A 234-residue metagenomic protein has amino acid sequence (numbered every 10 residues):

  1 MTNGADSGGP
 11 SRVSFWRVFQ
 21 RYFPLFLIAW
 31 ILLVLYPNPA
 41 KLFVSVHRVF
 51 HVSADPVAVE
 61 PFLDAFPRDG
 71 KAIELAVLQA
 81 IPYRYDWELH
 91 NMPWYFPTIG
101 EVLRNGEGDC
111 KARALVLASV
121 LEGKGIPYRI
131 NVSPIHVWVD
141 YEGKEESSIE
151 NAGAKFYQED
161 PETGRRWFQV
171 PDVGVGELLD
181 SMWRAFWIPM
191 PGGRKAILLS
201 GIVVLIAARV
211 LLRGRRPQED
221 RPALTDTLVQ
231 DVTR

Functional and structural regions predicted by a protein language model:
T2, D6, Q230-T233: An acidic, glycine-rich, mixed-charge low-complexity segment common to nucleic-acid enzymes
N3-F43: Hydrophobic secretory-pathway targeting helix
P10-R12, W16, A29, F43-H51 (+4 more regions): Intrinsically disordered, low-complexity regions
F19-W30, L179-R234: C-terminal single-pass membrane-anchor helix
W30-G108, D140-T163, D180-S181, F186-I188: Secondary-structure boundary elements
A112-P171: Hydrophobic/aromatic-rich core segments of domains that either
W167-A185: Low-complexity, intrinsically disordered repeat segments enriched
